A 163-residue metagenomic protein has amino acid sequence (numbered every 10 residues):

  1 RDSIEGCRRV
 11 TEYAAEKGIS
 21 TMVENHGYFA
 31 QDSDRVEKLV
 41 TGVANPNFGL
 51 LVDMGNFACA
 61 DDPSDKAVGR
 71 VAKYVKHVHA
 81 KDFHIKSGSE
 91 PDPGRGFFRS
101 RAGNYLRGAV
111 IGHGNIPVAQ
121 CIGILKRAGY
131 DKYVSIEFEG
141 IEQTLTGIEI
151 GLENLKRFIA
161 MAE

Functional and structural regions predicted by a protein language model:
R1-L50, C59: Active-site acidic/histidine proton-transfer and metal-coordination neighborhood in alpha/beta enzyme cores
D2, R9, R35-K38, K66 (+3 more regions): Alpha-helical elements of Rossmann-like donor-binding domains used by nucleotide-donor carbohydrate transfer enzymes
R8, E12, T41, G69 (+2 more regions): Surface-exposed alpha-helical segments enriched in charged/polar residues
R9-S20, Q120-D131, M161-A162: A structural motif corresponding to the C-terminal end of an alpha-helix and its immediate exit/capping segment
I19, E24-Y28, D53-F57, K81-I85 (+1 more regions): Active-site beta-loop-alpha junctions enriched in small/polar residues
T21, D53, V78, L125 (+2 more regions): Conserved, mostly hydrophobic/aromatic
S33, A58-Y130, L145, E149: Gly/Pro-rich active-site loop or hairpin
T144-E163: C-terminal helical cap(s) of enzyme catalytic domains, especially alpha/beta-barrels
